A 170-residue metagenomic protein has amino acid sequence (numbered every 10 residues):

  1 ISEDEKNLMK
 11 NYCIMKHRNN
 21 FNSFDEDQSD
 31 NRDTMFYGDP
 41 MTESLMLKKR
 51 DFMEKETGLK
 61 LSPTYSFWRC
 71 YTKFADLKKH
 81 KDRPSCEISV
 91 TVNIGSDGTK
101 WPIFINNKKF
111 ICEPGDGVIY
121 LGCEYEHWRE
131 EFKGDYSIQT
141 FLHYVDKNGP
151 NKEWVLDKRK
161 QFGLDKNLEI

Functional and structural regions predicted by a protein language model:
I1-T57: Non-heme Fe(II)/2-oxoglutarate
N20, G149, K166-L168: Long, low-complexity, charge-rich intrinsically disordered regions
K48-F52, F67, S89: Generic beta-strand or strand-like secondary-structure segments
E54, G58-L59, G95-T99: Short helix-capping and hinge/turn segments at secondary-structure transitions, especially at repeat and domain
G58-F67: A short coil-to-beta-strand element that immediately follows conserved catalytic motifs
T72-W128, Y136-T140, V145-R159: Catalytic core of non-heme Fe(II) oxygenases with the double-stranded beta-helix
P114, K160-I170: Short, cationic low-complexity segments
